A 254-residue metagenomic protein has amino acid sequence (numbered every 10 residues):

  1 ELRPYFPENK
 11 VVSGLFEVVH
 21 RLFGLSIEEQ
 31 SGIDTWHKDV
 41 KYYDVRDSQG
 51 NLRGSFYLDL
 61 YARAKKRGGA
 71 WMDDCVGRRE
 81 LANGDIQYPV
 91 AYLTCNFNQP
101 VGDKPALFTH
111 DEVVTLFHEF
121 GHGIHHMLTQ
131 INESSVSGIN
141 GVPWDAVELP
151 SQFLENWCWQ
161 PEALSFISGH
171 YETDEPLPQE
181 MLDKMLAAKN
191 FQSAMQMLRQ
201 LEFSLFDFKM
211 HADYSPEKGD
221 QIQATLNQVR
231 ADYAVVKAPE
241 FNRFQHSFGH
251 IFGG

Functional and structural regions predicted by a protein language model:
E1-G254: Cation-handling catalytic/transport regions enriched in His/Asp/Glu
